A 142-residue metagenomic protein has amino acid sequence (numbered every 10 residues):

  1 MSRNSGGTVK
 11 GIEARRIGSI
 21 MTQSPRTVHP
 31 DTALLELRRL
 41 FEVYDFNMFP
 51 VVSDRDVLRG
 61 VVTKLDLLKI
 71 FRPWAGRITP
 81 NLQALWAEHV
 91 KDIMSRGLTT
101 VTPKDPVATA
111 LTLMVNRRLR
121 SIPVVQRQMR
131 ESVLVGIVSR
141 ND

Functional and structural regions predicted by a protein language model:
S2-S24, T63-T99, P106, L111-N116 (+1 more regions): Tandem CBS (Bateman) regulatory domains
M21, S53-D54, M94, Q126: A cytosolic small-molecule/anion-sensing beta-strand core signal
T27-F46, V51-V52, T100-L119, V124-R127: The conserved cystathionine-beta-synthase
D31-V43, V62-L68, Q83-L85: Short N-terminal helix-initiation segments at or just after the protein's N-terminus
N47, R59, L65, R120 (+1 more regions): Glycine-centered loop/turn positions within well-structured domains that cap or flank conserved ligand/cofactor-binding
V52, L58-R59, L68, E131-V135: Short hydrophobic beta-strand segments in globular cytosolic domains
I70-A75, I122-Q128: Short regulatory "switch" loops immediately downstream of catalytic or recognition motifs within protein catalytic
